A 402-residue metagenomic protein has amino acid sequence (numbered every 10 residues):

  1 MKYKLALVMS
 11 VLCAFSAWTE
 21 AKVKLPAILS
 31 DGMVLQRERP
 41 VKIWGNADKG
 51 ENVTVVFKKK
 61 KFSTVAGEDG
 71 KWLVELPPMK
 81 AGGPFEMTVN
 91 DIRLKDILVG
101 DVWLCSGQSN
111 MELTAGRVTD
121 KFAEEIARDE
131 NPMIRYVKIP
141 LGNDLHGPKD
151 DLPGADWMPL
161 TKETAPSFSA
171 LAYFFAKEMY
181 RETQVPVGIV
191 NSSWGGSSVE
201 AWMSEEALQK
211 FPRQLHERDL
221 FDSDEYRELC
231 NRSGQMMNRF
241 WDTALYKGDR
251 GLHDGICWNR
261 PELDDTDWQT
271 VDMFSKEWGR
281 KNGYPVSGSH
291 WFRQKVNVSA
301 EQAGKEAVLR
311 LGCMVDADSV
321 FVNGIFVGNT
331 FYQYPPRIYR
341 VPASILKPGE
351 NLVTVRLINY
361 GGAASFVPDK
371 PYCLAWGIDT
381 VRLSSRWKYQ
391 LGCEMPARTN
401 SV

Functional and structural regions predicted by a protein language model:
M1-K22: Bacterial Sec-dependent N-terminal signal peptides
K22, I28-D101: Ser/Thr-rich low-complexity repeats and stalk/linker segments
A27-D31, V286-S299, R337: Short beta-strands within extracellular/lumenal beta-sheet-rich domains
W44, W268, V296-G324, V353: Aromatic-lined ligand-binding clefts that engage carbohydrates, nucleic acids, or primary amines
K59-G82, C313, F321-P371: Beta-strand-rich ligand-recognition modules
I92-P159, S192-E277, I345-V402: An acidic-aromatic loop/edge-strand motif
L152-N191, G196-S198, Q302, A307 (+4 more regions): A conserved hydrophobic secondary-structure block that centers on an alpha-helix together with its immediately flanking
K281-W291, G328-Y334: Extracellular beta-rich ligand/substrate-recognition surface
